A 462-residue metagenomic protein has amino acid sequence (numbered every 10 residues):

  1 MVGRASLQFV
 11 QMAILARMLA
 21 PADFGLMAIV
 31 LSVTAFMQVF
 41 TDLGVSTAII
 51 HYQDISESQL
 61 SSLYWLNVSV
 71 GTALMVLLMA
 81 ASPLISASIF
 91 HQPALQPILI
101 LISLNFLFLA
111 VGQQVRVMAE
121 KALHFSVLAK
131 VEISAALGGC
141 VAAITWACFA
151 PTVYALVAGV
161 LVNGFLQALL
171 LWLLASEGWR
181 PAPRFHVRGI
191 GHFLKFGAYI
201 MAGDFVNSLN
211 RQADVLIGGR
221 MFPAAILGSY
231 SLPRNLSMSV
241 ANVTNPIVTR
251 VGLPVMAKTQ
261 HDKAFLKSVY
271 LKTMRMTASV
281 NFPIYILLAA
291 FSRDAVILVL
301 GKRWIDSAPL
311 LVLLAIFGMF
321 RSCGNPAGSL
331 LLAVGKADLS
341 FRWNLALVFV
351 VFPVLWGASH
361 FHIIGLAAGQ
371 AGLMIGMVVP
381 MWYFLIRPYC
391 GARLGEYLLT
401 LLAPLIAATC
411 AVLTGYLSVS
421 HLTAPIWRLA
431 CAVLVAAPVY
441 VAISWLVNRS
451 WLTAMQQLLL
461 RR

Functional and structural regions predicted by a protein language model:
M1-G44, V70-P83, L99, N105 (+4 more regions): Signature of the first transmembrane helix
F9-D23, S86-I89, A147, S208-S239 (+3 more regions): Helix-terminus/linker motif at the lipid-water interface of multi-pass membrane proteins
F40-E57, E120-K121, P233, S237-N281 (+1 more regions): Helix-loop junctions and terminal segments of transmembrane helices in multi-pass membrane transport/translocation
A48-E57, L107-E132, F149, Y154 (+2 more regions): Membrane-interface junctions at transmembrane-helix termini in multi-pass inner-membrane proteins
W65-F90, P97, L101, C140-V141 (+6 more regions): Alpha-helical transmembrane segments of multi-pass membrane transport and lipid-handling proteins
Q96, I100-S103, V131-E177, H192 (+7 more regions): Hydrophobic alpha-helical transmembrane segments
S126, L169-R211, V215-L216, V251-S268 (+2 more regions): Interhelical loop/hinge segments that connect adjacent transmembrane helices in multipass membrane
Y383, A392-Y397, G415-R462: Membrane-proximal transmembrane or re-entrant/amphipathic helices at the cytosolic face
